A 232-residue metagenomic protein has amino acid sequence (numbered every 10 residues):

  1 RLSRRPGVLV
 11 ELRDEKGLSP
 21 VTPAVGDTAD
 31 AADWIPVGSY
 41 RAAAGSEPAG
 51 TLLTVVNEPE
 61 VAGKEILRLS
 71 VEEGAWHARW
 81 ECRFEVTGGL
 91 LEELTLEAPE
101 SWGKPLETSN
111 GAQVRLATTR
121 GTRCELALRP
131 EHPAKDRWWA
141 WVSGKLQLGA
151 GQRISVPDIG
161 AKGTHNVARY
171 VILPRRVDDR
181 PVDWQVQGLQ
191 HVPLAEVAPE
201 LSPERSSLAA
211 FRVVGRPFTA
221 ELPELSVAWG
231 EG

Functional and structural regions predicted by a protein language model:
R1-G232: Extended non-catalytic domains of envelope/secretory-pathway proteins
